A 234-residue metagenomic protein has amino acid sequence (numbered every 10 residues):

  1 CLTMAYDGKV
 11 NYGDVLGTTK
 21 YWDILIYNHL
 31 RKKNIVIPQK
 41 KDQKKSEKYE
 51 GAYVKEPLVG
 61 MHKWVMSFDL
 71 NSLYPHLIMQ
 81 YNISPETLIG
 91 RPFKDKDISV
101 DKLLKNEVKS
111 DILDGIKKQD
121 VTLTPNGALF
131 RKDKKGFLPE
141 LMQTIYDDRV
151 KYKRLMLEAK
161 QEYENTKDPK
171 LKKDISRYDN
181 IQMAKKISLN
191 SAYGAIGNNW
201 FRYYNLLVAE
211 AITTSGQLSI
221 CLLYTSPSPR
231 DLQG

Functional and structural regions predicted by a protein language model:
C1-P85, R91, K170-Q217: Common nucleic-acid-contacting/processivity interface regions adjacent to the catalytic cores of nucleic-acid enzymes
D97-Q143, V150: Conserved catalytic alpha/beta cores of large enzymes that bind or transform nucleotide phosphates and polynucleotides
I145-A159, K185: Non-transmembrane amphipathic alpha-helical segments
R149, L189, I220: Conserved hydrophobic/aromatic pocket- or pore-lining residues that grip, position, or stack substrates in active sites
Q217-L223: Short amphipathic alpha-helix segments
Y224-P229: Conserved small/polar residues in nucleotide/adenosyl-binding loops
